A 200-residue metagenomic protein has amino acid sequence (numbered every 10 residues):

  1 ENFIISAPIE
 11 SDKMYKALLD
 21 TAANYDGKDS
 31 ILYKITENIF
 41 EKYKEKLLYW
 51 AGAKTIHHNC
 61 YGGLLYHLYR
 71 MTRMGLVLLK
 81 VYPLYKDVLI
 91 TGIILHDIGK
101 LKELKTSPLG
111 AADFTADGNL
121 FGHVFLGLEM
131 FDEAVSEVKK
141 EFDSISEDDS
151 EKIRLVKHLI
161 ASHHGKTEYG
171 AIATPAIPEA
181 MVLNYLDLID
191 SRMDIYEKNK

Functional and structural regions predicted by a protein language model:
N2-G118, K166: Acidic/His-rich, divalent-metal-binding segments that scaffold phosphate/diphosphate chemistry
I56, V77-N199: Divalent metal-dependent catalytic cores for phosphoryl transfer on phosphate-bearing substrates
